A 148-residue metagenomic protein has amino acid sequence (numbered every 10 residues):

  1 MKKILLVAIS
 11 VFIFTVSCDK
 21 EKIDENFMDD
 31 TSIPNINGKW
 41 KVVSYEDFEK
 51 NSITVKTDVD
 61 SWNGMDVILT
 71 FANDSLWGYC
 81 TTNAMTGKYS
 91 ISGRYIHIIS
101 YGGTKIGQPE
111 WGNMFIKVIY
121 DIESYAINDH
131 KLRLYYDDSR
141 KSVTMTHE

Functional and structural regions predicted by a protein language model:
K2-A8: Sec-dependent signal peptide recognition, specifically the positively charged N-region followed immediately by
F14-S17: C-terminal motif of bacterial Sec signal peptides marking the signal peptidase cleavage site
D19-E148: Lipid interaction determinants
